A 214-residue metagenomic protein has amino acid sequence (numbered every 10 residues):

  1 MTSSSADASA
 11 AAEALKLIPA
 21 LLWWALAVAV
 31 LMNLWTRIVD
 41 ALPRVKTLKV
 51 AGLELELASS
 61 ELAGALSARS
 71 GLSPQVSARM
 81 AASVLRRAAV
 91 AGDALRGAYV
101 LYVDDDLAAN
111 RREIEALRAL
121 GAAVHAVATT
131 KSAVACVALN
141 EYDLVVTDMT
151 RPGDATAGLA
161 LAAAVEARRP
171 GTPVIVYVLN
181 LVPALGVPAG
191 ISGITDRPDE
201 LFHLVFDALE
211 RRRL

Functional and structural regions predicted by a protein language model:
M1-A68: Membrane-aqueous junction of the first/signal-anchor transmembrane helix in small integral membrane proteins
R44-A98: Membrane-proximal, non-transmembrane interface segments of integral membrane proteins
A91, R111-A119: Charged docking surfaces used in two-component/phosphorelay signaling
G97-L107, E113: Conserved acidic segment of CheY-like receiver
A126-L144, P152: Acidic, metal-coordinating helix/loop segments flanking the phosphotransfer/catalytic sites of two-component signaling
V145-E166: Conserved phosphotransfer microenvironments
A163-L185, G190-D196: A short, hydrophobic beta-strand element within the central beta-sheet of small alpha/beta folds
L201-L214: Receiver (REC) domain switch/output surface
